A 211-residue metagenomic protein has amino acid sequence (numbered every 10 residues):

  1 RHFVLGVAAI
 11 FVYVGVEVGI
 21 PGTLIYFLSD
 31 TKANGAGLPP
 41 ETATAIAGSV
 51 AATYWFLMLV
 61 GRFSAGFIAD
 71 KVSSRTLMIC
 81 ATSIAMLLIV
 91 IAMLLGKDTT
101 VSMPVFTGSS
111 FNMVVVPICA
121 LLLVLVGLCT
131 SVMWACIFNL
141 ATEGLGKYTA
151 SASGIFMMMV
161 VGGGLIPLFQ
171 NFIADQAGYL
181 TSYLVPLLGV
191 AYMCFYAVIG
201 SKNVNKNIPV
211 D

Functional and structural regions predicted by a protein language model:
R1-A52: Extracytoplasmic gate region of multi-pass secondary transporters
G15, G19, L128-C136, G163-G164: Hydrophobic transmembrane alpha-helices of Major Facilitator Superfamily
W55-F56, V160-G162: Short hydrophobic/small-residue motifs within alpha-helical transmembrane segments of multi-pass transporter-like
V60-S74, A174: Helix-to-loop junctions at the C-terminal end of transmembrane segments in multipass secondary transporters
V72-I137: C-terminal transmembrane helical hairpin of 12-TM major facilitator-type secondary transporters
T130-G146, G154: Intracellular juxtamembrane helix-capping segments at the cytosolic ends of symmetry-related transmembrane helices
F169-V190: A membrane-interface helix-boundary motif in multi-pass transporters
L187-D211: Multi-pass alpha-helical transporter architecture, strongest for 12-TM Major Facilitator/SLC carriers used
